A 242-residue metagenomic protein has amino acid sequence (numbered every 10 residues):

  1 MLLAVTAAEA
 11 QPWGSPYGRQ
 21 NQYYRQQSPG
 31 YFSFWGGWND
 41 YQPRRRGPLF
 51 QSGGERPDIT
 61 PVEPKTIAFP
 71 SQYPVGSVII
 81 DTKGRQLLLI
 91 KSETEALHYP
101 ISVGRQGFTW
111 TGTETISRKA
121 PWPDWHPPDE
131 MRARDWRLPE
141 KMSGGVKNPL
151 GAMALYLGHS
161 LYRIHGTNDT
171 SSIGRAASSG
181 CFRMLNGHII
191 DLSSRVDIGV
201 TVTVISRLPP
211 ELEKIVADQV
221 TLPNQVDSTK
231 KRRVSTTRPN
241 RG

Functional and structural regions predicted by a protein language model:
M1-F182, N186-G242: N-terminal pre-domains immediately preceding structured catalytic cores
